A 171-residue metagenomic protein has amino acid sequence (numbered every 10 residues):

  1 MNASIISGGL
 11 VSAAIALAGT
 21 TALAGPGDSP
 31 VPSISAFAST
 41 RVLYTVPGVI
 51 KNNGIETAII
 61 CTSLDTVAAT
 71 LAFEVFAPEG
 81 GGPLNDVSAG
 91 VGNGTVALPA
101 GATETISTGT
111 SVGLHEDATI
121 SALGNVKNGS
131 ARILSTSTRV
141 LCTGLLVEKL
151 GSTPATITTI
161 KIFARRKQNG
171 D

Functional and structural regions predicted by a protein language model:
M1-L10: Bacterial N-terminal signal peptides that target proteins for export
S12-L17: Core hydrophobic alpha-helical transmembrane segments of single-pass membrane proteins
G19-T21: N-terminal signal peptide c-region/cleavage motif recognized by signal peptidases
L23-D171: Gly/Pro-rich, tryptophan- and cysteine-flecked surface segments typical of secreted/extracellular proteins
